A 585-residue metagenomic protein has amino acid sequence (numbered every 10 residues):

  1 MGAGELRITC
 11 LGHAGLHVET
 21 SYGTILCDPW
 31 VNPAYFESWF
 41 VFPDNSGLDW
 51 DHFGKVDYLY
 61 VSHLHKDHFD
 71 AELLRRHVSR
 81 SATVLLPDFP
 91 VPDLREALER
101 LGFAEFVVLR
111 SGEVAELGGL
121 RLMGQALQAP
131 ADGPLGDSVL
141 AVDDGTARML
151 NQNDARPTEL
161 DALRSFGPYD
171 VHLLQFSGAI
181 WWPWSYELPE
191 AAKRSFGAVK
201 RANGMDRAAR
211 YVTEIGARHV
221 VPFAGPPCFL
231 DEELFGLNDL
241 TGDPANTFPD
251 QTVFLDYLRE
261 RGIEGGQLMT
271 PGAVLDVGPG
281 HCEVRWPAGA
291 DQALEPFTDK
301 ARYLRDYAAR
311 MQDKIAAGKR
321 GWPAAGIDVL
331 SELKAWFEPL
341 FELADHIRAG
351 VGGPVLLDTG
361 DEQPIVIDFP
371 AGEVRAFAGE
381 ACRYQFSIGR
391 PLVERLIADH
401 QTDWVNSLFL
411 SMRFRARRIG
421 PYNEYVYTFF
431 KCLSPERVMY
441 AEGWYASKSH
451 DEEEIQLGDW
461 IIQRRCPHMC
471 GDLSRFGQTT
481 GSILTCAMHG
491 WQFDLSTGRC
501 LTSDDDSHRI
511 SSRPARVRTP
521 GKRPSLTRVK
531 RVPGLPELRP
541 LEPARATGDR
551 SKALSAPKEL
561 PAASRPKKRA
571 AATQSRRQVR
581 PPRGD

Functional and structural regions predicted by a protein language model:
M1-L26, W30-S46, P435-D451, R576: Zn-dependent metallo-beta-lactamase
G2-A3, P87-A147, P249, V253-D256 (+4 more regions): Metallo-beta-lactamase
C10, G15-E19, V114-V171, R465: Catalytic core of the metallo-beta-lactamase
H17-L64, A71-R76, D132, R156-P168 (+3 more regions): Pre-active-site segment of Zn-dependent metallo-hydrolases
S38-L86, S165-S195, V405, T480-T485 (+1 more regions): Active-site metal-binding motif and surrounding structural segment of the metallo-beta-lactamase
D70-L73, W444-K530: Rieske [2Fe-2S] iron-sulfur-binding domain
T83-L86, L160-G262: Cap/insert and terminal regions of metallo-dependent hydrolase folds
L275-R465, D472-F476, L484: Feature captures hydrophobic
